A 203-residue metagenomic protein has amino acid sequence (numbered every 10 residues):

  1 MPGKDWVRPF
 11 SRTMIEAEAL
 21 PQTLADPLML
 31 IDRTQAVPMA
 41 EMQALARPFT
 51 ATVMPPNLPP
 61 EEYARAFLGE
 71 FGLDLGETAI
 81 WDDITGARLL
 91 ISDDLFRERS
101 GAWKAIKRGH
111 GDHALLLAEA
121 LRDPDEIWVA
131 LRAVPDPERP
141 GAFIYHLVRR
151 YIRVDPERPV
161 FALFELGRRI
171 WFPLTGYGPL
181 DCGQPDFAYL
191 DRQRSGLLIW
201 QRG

Functional and structural regions predicted by a protein language model:
M1-G203: Ribonuclease/tRNase effector modules and their secretory precursors
